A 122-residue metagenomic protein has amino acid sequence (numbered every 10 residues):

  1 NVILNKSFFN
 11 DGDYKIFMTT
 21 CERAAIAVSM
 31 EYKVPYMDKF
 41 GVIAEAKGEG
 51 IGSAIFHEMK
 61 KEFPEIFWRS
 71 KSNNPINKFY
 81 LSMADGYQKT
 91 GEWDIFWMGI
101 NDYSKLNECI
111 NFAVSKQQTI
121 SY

Functional and structural regions predicted by a protein language model:
N1-F8, G12, V42-A44, E62-Y122: Terminal substrate-recognition subdomain of acyl/acetyltransferases
N1-K47: A conserved beta-strand-loop-helix scaffold within acyl/acetyltransferase catalytic domains
T19, M59-F63: Alpha-helix C-terminal capping segments
E22-R23, E49-G50, N77-Y80: Short amphipathic alpha-helical surface micro-motifs
K47-K60: Conserved acetyl-CoA-binding loop-helix of GNAT-fold acetyltransferases
